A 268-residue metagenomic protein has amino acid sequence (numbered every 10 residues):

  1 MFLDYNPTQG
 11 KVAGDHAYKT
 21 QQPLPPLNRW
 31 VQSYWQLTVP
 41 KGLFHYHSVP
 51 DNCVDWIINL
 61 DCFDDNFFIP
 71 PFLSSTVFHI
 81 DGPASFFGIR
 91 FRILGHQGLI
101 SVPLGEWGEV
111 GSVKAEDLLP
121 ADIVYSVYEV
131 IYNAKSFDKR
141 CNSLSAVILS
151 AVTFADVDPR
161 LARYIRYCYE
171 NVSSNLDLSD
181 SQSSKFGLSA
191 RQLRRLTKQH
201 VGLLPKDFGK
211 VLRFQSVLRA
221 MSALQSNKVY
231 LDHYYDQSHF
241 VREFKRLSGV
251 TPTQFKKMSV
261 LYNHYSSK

Functional and structural regions predicted by a protein language model:
M1-D180, F186-A190, L204, Q225-Y235 (+2 more regions): Alpha-helical bundle regulatory/interaction domains
V31, F240, F244: Conserved active-site tyrosine of GNAT-family acetyltransferases
V157-P159, C168, T197-M221, E243-V260: Alpha-helical DNA-contacting segments of helix-turn-helix folds
D180-S181, L196: Conserved binding-pocket/active-site segment within a compact domain
